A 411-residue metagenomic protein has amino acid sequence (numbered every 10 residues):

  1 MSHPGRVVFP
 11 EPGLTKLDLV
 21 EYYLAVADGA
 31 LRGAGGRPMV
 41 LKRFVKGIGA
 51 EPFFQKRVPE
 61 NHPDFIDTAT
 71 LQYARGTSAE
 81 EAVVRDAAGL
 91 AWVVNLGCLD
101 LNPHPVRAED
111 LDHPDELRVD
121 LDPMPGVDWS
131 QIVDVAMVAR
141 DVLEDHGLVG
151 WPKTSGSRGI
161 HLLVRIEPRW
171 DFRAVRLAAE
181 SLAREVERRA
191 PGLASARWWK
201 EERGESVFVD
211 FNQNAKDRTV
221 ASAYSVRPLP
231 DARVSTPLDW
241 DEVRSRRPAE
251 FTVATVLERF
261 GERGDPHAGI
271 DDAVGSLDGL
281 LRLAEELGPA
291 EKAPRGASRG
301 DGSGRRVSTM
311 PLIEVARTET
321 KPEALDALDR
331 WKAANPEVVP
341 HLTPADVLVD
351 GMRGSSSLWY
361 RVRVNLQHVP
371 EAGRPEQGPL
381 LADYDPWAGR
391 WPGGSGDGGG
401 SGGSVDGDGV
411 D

Functional and structural regions predicted by a protein language model:
M1-L14, V20, D28-L31, G35-G36 (+6 more regions): C-terminal accessory nucleic-acid interaction domains of nucleic acid-metabolism proteins
M1-L90, V94, R299: Charge-rich, low-complexity segments
L41-F44, G150-G156, R197-E201: Short beta-strand
A82-S155, I166-A174: Signature for HUH/AEP ssDNA processing cores
G147-K153, A194, T343-L348: A short linear hydrophobic-aromatic micro-motif
H161-E167, V207-F211, L358-V364: A short beta-strand motif that forms the metal-chelation/ATP-contact edge of phosphoryl-transfer active sites
A297-D411: Acidic/polar low-complexity segments and flexible, solvent-exposed patches
